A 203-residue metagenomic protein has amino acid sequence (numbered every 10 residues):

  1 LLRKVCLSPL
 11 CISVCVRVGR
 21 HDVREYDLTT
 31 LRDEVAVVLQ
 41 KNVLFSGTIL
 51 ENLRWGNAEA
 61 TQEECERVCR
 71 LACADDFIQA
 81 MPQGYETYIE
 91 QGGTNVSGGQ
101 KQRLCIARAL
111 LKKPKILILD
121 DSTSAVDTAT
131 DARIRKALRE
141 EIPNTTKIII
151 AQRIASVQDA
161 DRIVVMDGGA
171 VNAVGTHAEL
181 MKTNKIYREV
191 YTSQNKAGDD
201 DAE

Functional and structural regions predicted by a protein language model:
C15-R17, E25, R32, L50-Q91 (+3 more regions): ABC ATPase nucleotide-binding domain helical subdomain, centered on the C-loop/LSGGQ "ABC signature"
R17-D22, D75-L104, L119-S122, V126-A129 (+1 more regions): ABC-fold ATPase nucleotide-binding domain signature/coupling loops
E34-V35, L39-V43, N57, G92-G93 (+1 more regions): ABC ATPase nucleotide-binding domain signature
L71, A80, G84, A129 (+3 more regions): C-terminal portion of ABC ATPase nucleotide-binding domains
I106-A107, A151: Short alpha-helix in the ABC ATPase nucleotide-binding domain helical subdomain, immediately C-terminal to the LSGGQ
L111-K115, N144: A short, proline-enriched helix->beta-strand linker immediately N-terminal to the Walker B motif in ABC-type P-loop
E140-A151, V157: Conserved catalytic loops of ABC-family nucleotide-binding domains
